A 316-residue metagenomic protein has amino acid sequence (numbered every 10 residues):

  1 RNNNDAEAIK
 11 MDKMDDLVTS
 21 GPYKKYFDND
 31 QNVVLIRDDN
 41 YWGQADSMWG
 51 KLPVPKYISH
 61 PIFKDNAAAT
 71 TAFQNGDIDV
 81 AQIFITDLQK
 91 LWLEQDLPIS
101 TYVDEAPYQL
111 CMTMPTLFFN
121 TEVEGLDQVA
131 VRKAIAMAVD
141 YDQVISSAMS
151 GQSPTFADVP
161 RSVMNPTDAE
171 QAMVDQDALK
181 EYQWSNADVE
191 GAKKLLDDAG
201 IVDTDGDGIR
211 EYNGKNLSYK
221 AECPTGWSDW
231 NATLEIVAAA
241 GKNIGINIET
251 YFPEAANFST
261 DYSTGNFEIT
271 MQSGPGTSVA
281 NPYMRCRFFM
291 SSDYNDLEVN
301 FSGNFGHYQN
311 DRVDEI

Functional and structural regions predicted by a protein language model:
R1-L52, Y57, A67, V189-E190 (+1 more regions): Gly/Pro-rich hinge or "lid" segments in bacterial periplasmic/extracellular proteins
K10-K13, Y41-W92, A238, N247-E249 (+1 more regions): Ligand-site clamp/hinge motif
G21-K24, V33-V34, P55-P61, N216-T225 (+1 more regions): Short, well-ordered beta-strand elements
Y26, I36, G43, D127-A239 (+1 more regions): Append "and occasionally in soluble cytosolic enzymes with long acidic Gly/Pro-rich linkers
Y26-I36, P61-V123, A134, D142 (+1 more regions): Extracellular/periplasmic solute-recognition and catalytic clefts
D46, K90-P107, N266, A280-V299: Ligand-binding "clamshell"
F73-Q74, D261-T264: Hydrophobic residues within well-ordered alpha-helices
I145-A148, S185-D188, A192-K194, N243 (+2 more regions): Extracytoplasmic/peripheral linker and loop segments enriched in polar/acidic and small residues with frequent Thr/Pro
